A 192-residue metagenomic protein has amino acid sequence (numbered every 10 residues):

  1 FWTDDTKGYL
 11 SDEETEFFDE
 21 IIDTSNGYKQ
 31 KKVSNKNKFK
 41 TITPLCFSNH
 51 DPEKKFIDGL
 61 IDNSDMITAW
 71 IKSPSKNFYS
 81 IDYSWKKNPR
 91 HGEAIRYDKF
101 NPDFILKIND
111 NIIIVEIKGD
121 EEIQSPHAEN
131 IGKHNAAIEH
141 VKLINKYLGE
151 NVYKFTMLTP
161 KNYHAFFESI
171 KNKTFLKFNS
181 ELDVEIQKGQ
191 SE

Functional and structural regions predicted by a protein language model:
F1-N101, K107-I113, I117-E192: Intrinsically disordered, low-complexity, repeat-rich regions that form long N- or C-terminal tails or large
